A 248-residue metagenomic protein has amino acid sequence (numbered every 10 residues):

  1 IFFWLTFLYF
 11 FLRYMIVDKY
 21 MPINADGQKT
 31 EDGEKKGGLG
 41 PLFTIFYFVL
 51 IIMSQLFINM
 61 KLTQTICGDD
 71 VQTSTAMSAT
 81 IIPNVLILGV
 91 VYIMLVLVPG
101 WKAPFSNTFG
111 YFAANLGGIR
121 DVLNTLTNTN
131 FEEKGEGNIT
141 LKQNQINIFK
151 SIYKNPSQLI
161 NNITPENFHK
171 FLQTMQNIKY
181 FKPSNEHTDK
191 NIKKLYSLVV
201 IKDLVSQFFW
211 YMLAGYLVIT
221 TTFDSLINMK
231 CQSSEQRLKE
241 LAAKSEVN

Functional and structural regions predicted by a protein language model:
I1-F112, I201-M212, F223-E240: N-terminal first transmembrane alpha-helix
Y9-N24, Y180-Y196: Membrane-proximal N-terminal segments immediately preceding the first transmembrane helix
M21, Q64, P99, N128 (+2 more regions): Short, flexible coil/linker elements and helix-boundary hinge sites characteristic of intrinsically disordered
K29-G40, V71-M77, I139-N161, Q176 (+1 more regions): Membrane-interface segments at the starts/ends of alpha-helical transmembrane spans
I87-D189: Charge-rich cytosolic interhelical loops and cytosolic tails of multi-pass membrane proteins
L116, Q236-V247: Juxtamembrane inter-helical linkers in multi-pass membrane proteins
